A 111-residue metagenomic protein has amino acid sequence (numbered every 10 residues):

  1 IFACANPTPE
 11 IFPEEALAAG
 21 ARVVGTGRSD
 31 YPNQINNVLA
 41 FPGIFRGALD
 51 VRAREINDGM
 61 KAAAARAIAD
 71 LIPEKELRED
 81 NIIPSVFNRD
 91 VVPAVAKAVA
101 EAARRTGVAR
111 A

Functional and structural regions predicted by a protein language model:
A3-A111: Adenosine-phosphate binding glycine-rich loop
